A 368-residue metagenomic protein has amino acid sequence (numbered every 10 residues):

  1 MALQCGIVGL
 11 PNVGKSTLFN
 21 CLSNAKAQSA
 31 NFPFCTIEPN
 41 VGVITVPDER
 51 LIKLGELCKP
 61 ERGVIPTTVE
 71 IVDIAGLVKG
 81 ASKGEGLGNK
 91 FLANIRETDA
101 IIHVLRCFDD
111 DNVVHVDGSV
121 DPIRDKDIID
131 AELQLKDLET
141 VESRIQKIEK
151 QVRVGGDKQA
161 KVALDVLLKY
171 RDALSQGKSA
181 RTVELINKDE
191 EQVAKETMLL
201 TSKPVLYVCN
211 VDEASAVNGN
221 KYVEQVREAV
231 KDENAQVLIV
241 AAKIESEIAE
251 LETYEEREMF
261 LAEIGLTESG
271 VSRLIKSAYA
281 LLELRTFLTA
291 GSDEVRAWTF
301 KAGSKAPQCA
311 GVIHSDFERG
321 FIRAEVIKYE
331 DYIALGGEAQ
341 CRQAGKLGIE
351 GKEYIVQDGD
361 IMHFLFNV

Functional and structural regions predicted by a protein language model:
M1-V114, I123, E142, I148: Conserved G1/Walker A P-loop phosphate-binding module
A2-V8, V13, F19, K147-I355 (+1 more regions): C-terminal-of-GTPase-core extension/linker across diverse P-loop GTPases
N24-A25, R50-L51, G76-V78, R106-N112 (+6 more regions): Conserved nucleotide-binding/hydrolysis micro-motifs of P-loop NTPases
A30-N31, V113-D117, G219-K221, L251: Short amphipathic alpha-helical segments
F34, D48-L51, I65-I71, E85-D99 (+9 more regions): Amphipathic alpha-helical transducer elements in NTP-driven molecular machines
L77-K83, G118-L133, V152-K158, A214 (+1 more regions): Flexible beta-alpha connector loops of hexameric P-loop NTPases
K90, R96, A100-H103, F108-K136 (+3 more regions): Switch/coupling subdomain of P-loop NTPase systems
E97, Q357-D358: Short, flexible surface segments
